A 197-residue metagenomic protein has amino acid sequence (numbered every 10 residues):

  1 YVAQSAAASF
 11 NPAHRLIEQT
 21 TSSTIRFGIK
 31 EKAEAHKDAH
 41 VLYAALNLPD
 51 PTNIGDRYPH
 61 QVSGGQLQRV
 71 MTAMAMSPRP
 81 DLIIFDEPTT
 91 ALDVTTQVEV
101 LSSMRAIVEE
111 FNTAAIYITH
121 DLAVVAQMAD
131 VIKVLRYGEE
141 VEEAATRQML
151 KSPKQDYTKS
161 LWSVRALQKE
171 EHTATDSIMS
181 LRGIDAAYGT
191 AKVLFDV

Functional and structural regions predicted by a protein language model:
S5, P12-R26: Q-loop/switch helix immediately C-terminal to the Walker
P49, K151-I178: C-terminal boundary and immediately downstream tail of ABC-type ATPase nucleotide-binding domains
S77-D81: A short, proline-enriched helix->beta-strand linker immediately N-terminal to the Walker B motif in ABC-type P-loop
V98-F111: Helical segment within the ABC ATPase nucleotide-binding domain
V125-Q127: A short, surface-exposed alpha-helical micro-motif characterized by mixed small hydrophobic and charged/polar residues
V131, E143: Short, glycine/charged-rich "phosphate-handling" switch motifs in NTP-dependent and phosphotransfer domains
